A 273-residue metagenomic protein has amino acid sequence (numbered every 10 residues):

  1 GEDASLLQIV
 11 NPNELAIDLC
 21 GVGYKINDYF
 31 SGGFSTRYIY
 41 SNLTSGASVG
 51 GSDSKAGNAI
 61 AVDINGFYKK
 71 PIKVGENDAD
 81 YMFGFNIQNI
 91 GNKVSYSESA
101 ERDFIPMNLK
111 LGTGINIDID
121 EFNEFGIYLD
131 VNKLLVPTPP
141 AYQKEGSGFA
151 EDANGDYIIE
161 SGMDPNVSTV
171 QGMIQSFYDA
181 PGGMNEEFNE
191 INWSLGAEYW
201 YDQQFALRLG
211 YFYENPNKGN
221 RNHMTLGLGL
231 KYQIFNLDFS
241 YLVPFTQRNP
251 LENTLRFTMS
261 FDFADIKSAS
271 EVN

Functional and structural regions predicted by a protein language model:
G1-N273: Outer-membrane beta-barrel porins/channels
